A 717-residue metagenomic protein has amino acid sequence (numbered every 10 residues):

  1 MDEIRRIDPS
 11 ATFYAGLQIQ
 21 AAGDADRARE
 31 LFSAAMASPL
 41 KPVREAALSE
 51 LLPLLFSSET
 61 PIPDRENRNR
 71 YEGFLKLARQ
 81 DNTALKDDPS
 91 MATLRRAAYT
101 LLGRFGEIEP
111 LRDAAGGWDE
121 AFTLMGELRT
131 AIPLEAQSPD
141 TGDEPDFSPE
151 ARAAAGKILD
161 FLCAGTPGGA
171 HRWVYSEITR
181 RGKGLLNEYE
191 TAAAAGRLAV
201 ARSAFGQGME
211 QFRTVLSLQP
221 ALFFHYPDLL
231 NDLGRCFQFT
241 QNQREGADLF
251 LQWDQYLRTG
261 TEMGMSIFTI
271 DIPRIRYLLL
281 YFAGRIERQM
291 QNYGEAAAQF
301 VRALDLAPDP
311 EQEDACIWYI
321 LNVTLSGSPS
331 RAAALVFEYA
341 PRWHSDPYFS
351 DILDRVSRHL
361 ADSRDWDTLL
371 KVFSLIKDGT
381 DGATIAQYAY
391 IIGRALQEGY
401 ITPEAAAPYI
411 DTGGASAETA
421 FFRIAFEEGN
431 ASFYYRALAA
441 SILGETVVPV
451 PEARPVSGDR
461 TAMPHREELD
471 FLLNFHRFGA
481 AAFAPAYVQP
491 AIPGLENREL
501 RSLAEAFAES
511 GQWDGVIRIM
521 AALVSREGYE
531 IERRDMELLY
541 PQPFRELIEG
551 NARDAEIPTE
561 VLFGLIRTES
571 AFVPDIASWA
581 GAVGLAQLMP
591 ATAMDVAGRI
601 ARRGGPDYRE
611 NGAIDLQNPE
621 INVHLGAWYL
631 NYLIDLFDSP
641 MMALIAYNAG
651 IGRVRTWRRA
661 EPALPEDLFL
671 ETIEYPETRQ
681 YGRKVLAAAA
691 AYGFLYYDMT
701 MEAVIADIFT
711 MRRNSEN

Functional and structural regions predicted by a protein language model:
M1, T12-A22, E188-Q207, R466-P490: Alpha-helical segment of the N-proximal tetratricopeptide repeat
D2-D8, A34-P42, K76-D88, P110-A121 (+14 more regions): Solenoid-like repeat scaffolds
R5-Y14, L40-E50, D64-N67, A84-L94 (+14 more regions): Generic helix N-cap/helix-start motif at coil->alpha-helix transitions
I19, L55, Y99, A131 (+9 more regions): Residue at a conserved register position within TPR or TPR-like alpha-solenoid repeats
G23, E59, G103, S203 (+7 more regions): Residue-level detector of the short coil/turn that links helix A to helix B within each tetratricopeptide repeat
A28, N67, I108, A151 (+9 more regions): Single-residue signature of alpha-solenoid repeat helices
L31, R70-L77, P110-L111, A154 (+12 more regions): Alpha-helical solenoid repeat scaffolds, predominantly canonical TPR units
E45, F224, D248, M263-T269 (+12 more regions): Catalytic glycan-binding domains that act on GlcNAc-containing polysaccharides
